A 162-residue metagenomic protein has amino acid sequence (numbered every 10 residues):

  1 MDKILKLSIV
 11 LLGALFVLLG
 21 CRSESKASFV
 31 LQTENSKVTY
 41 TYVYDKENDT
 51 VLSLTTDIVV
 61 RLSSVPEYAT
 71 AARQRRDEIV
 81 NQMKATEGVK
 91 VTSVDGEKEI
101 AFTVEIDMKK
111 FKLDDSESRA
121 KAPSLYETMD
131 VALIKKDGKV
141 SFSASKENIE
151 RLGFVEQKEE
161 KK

Functional and structural regions predicted by a protein language model:
M1-S8: Bacterial N-terminal signal peptides that target proteins for export
V17-G20: C-terminal motif of bacterial Sec signal peptides marking the signal peptidase cleavage site
S23-K162: Subset-of-secretome marker
